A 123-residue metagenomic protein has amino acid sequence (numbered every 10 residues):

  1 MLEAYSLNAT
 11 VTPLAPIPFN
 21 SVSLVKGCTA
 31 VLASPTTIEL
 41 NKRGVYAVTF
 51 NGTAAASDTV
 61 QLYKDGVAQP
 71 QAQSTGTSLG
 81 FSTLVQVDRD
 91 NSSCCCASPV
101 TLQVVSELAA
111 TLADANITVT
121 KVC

Functional and structural regions predicted by a protein language model:
M1-C123: Extracellular jelly-roll beta-sandwich "head" domains, especially the C-terminal globular C1q domain
